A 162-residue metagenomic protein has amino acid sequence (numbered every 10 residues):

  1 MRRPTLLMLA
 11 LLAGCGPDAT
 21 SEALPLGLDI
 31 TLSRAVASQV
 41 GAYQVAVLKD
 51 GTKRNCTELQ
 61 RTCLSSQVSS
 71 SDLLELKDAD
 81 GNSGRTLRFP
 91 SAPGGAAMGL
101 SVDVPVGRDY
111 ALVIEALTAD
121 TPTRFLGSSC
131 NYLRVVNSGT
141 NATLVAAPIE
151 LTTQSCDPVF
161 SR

Functional and structural regions predicted by a protein language model:
R2-M8: Sec-dependent signal peptide recognition, specifically the positively charged N-region followed immediately by
L12-G14: C-terminal motif of bacterial Sec signal peptides marking the signal peptidase cleavage site
G16-A19: Bacterial signal peptide processing site
A23-Q44: Post-signal peptide N-terminal segment of mature Sec-exported envelope proteins
L26-I30, I114, G127: One face of beta-strands
I30-A35, S138-R162: Compositionally biased low-complexity segments at domain edges in trafficked proteins and select soluble regulators
R34-S38, G51, R108, D120 (+1 more regions): Residues that cap or initiate secondary-structure elements
K49-L126, Y132-A146: Tryptophan-paired
